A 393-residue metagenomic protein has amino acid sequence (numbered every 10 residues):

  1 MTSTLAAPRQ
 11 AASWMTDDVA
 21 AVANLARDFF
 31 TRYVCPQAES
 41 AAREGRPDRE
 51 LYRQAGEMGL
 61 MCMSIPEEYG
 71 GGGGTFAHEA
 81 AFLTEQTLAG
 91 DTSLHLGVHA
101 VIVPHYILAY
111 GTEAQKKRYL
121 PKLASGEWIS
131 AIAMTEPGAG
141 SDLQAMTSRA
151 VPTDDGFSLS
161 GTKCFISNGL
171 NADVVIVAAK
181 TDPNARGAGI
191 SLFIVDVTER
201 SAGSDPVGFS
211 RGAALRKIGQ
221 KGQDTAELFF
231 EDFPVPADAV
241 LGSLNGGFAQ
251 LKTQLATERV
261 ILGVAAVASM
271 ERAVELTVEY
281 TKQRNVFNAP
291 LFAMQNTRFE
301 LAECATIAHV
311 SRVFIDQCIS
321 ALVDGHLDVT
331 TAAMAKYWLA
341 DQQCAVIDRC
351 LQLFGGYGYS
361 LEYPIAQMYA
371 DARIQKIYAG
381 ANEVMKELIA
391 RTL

Functional and structural regions predicted by a protein language model:
M1-A89, S93, Y110-Q115, K122-E127 (+4 more regions): Alpha-helical interface subdomain recognition
G74-F76, D142-Q144, N168-D173, R186-G189 (+2 more regions): Short glycine/proline-enriched turns and hinge-like loops at secondary-structure junctions
L96-V98, L123, G138-S141, F165-N168 (+2 more regions): Short Gly/Pro-enriched turn/cap motifs at secondary-structure boundaries
G126-M134: A short, Trp-centered hydrophobic/proline-enriched beta-strand micro-motif
A145, S201-D232: Flexible, small-/acidic-enriched active-site or ligand-binding loops
S148-A150: A structural signal for short hydrophobic beta-strand segments in well-ordered beta-sheet cores
S160-S210: A short core secondary-structure module
E231-A249: Long, acidic (Asp/Glu-rich), low-complexity accessory segments flanking structured domains
